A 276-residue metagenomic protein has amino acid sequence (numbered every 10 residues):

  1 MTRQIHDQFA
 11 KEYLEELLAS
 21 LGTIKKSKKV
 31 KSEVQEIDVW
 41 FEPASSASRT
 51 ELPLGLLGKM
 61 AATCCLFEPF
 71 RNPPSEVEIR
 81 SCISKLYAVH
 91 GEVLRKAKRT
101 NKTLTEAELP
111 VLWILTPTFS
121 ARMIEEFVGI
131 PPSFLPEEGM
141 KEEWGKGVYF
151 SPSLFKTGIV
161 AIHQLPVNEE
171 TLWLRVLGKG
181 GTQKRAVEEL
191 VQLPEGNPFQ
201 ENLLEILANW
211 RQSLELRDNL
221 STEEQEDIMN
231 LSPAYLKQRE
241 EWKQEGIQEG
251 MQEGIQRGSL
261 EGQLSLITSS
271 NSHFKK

Functional and structural regions predicted by a protein language model:
M1-P166: Accessory alpha/beta interaction modules
F67, V160, R175-K276: Short, charged alpha-helical interaction segments and adjacent helix-coil junctions
E169-L172: A conserved mid-domain beta-alpha-beta active-site/ligand-binding segment of alpha/beta enzyme cores
